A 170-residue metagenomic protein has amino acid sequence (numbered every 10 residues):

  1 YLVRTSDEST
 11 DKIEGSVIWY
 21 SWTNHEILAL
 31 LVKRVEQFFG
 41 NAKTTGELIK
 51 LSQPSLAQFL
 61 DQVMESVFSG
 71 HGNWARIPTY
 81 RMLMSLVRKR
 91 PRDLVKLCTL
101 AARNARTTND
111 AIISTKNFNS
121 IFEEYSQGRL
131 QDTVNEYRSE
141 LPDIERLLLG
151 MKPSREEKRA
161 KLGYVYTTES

Functional and structural regions predicted by a protein language model:
Y1-G72, T115: The catalytic "switch" region of P-loop NTPases
W74-Y80, M84-E169: Winged-helix-like regulatory helical subdomains adjacent to P-loop NTPase cores
